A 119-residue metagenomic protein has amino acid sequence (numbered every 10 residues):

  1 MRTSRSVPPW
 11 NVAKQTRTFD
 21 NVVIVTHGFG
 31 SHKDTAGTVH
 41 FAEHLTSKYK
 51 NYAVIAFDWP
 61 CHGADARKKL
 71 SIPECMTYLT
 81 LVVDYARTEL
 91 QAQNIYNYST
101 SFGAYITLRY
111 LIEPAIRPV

Functional and structural regions predicted by a protein language model:
M1-T18: N-terminal cap/lid segment of alpha/beta-hydrolase-fold proteins
Q15-W59: Short, surface-exposed "cap/lid" segments of acyl-processing enzymes
T35-A36, D65-K69: Conserved catalytic-core motifs of eukaryotic protein kinase domains, centered on the activation segment
K69-L90: Alpha/beta-hydrolase active-site loop
S99-T107: Gly/Ala-rich beta-loop-alpha elbow adjacent to hydrolase catalytic centers
R109-V119: Conserved hydrolase catalytic core segment
